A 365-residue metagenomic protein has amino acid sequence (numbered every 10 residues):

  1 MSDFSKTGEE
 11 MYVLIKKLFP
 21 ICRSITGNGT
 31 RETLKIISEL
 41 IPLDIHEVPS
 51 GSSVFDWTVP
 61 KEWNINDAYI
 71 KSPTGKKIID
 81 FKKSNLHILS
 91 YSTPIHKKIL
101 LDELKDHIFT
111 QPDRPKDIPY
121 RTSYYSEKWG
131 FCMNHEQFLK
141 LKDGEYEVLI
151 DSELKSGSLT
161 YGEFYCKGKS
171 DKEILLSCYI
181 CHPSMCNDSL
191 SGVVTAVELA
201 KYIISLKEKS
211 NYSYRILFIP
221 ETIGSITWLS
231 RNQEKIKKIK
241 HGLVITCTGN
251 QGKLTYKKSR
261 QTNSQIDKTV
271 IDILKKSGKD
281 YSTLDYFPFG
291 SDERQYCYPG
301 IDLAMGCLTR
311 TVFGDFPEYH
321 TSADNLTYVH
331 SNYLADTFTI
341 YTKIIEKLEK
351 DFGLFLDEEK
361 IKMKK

Functional and structural regions predicted by a protein language model:
M1-K365: N-terminal hydrophobic/helix-forming segments and targeting peptides
